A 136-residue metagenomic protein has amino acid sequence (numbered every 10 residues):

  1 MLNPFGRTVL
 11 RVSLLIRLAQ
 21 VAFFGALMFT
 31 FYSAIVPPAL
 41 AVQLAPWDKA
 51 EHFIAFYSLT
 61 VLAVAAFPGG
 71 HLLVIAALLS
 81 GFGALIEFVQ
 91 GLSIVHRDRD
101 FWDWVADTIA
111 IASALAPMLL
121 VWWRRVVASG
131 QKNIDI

Functional and structural regions predicted by a protein language model:
M1-W104, T108, A112-I136: Bulky hydrophobic segments
